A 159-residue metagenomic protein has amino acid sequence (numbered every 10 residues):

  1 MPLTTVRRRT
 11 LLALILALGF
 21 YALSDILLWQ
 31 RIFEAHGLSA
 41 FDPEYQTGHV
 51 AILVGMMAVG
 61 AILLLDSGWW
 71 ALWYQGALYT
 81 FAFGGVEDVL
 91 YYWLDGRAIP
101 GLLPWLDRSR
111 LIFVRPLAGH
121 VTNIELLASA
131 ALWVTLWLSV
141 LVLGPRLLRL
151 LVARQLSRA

Functional and structural regions predicted by a protein language model:
M1-A159: Aromatic-rich, lipid-facing transmembrane alpha helices and their immediate juxtamembrane interface loops in integral
